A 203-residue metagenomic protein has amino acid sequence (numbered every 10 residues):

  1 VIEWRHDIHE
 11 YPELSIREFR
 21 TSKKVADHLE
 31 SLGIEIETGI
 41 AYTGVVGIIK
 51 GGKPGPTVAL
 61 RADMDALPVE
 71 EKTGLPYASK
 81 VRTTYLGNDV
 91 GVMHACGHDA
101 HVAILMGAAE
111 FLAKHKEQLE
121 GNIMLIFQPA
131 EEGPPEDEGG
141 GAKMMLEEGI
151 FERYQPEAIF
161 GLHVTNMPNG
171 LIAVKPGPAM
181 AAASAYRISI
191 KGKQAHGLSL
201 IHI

Functional and structural regions predicted by a protein language model:
V1-H94, A103-E120: Acidic/His- and Gly-rich active-site-bordering loop/insert found across diverse amide/peptide-bond hydrolases
S31, I201-H202: Metal-dependent amide/peptide-bond hydrolase catalytic core, centered on the "pita-bread" metallohydrolase fold
V81-M93, D99-A100, L112, E117-I201: Histidine/acidic-residue-rich, glycine-tolerant segments that coordinate divalent metal ions
